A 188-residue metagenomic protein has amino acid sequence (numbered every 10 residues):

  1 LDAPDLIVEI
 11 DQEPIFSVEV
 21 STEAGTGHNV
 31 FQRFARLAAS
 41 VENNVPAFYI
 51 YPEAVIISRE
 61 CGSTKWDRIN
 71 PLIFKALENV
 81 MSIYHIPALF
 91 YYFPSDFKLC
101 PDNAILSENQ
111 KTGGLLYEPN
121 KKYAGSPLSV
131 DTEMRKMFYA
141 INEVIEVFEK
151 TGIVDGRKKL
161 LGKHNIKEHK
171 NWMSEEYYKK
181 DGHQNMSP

Functional and structural regions predicted by a protein language model:
D2-A3, Q32-R36: Alpha-helical scaffolding within the catalytic cores of extracellular/periplasmic polymer-degrading hydrolases
P4-S17, E42-V45: Active-site beta-strand-loop-beta-strand hairpin of nuclease catalytic cores that positions key catalytic residues
D11, E19-S21, Y49-I56, Y92-F97: Short loop/turn segments at strand-loop or loop-helix junctions that form parts of catalytic or ligand-binding pockets
V20, A24-F34, E60: Active-site-adjacent loop/helix micro-motif of nuclease/hydrolase catalytic cores
T26-G27, I56-C61, K98-D102: Short catalytic/ligand-binding loop motif for oxyanion handling, primarily in non-cytosolic enzymes, centered on
A39-V45, N79-I83: Arginine/glycine-rich "motif VI" loop of SF2 helicases in the C-terminal RecA-like domain
V41-I73: Nucleic-acid nuclease catalytic cores
P71-P188: Non-catalytic C-terminal interaction segments of nucleic acid-processing enzymes
